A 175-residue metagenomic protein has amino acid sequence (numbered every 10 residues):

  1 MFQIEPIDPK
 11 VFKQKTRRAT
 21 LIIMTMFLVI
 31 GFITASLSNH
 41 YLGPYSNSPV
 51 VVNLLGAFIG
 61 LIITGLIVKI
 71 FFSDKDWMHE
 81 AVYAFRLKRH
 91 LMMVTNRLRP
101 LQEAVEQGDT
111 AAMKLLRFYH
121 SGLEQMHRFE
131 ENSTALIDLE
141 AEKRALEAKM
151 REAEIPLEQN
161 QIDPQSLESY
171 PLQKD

Functional and structural regions predicted by a protein language model:
M1-T16: Cytosolic juxtamembrane N-terminal segments of multi-pass membrane proteins
L21-H40: Canonical alpha-helical transmembrane segments of integral membrane proteins
S36-V52: Membrane-interfacial hairpin junctions
F58-D76: Transmembrane alpha-helices and immediately adjacent membrane-cytoplasm interface residues in multi-pass integral
A84-R97: Membrane-cytosol interface motif
V94-F129: Acidic, Ser/Thr-rich low-complexity segments on the non-lumenal side of membrane proteins
L139-D175: Cytosol-/stroma-facing membrane-proximal "stalk/adaptor" domains immediately downstream of transmembrane anchors
